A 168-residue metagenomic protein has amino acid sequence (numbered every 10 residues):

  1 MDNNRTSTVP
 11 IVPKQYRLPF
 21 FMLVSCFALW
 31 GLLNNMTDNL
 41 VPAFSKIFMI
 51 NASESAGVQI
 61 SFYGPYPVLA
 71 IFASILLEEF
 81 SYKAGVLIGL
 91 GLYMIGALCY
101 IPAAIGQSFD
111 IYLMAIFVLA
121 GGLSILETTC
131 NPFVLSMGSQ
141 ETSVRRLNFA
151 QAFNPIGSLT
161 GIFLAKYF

Functional and structural regions predicted by a protein language model:
L18-I50, C130-N131: Extracytoplasmic
G57-I75: Central cavity-lining transmembrane alpha-helices of secondary-active solute carriers, predominantly the Major
E79-L90: Cytoplasmic membrane-interface "Motif A"-like loop-to-helix N-cap segments of 12-TM Major Facilitator Superfamily
G91-Q107: C-terminal ends and interior cores of transmembrane alpha-helices in multi-pass membrane transporters/permeases
F109-L126: Hydrophobic core of transmembrane alpha-helices in multi-pass small-molecule transporters, especially MFS/SLC-type
I125-S139: Intracellular juxtamembrane helix-capping segments at the cytosolic ends of symmetry-related transmembrane helices
T142-K166: Glycine-rich segments within core transmembrane alpha-helices of 12-TM secondary carriers
